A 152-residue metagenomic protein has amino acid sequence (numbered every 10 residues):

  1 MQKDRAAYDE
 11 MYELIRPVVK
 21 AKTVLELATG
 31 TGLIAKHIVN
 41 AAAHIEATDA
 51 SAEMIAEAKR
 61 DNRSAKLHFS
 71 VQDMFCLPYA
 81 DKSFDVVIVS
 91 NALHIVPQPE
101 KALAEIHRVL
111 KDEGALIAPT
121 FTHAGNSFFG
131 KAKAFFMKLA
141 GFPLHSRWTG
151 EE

Functional and structural regions predicted by a protein language model:
K3-K22: Conserved alpha-helix/loop element of class I SAM-dependent methyltransferases that forms part of the SAM/SAH-binding
I15, I38, I106: Class I S-adenosylmethionine-dependent transferase superfamily signal
L25-L27, T31-C76: Class I SAM-dependent methyltransferase SAM/SAH-binding core
I88: A conserved beta-strand element that flanks and buttresses the S-adenosyl-L-methionine
N91-A92: Short catalytic micro-motifs in class I SAM-dependent methyltransferases
E100-D112: A short glycine-rich, Lys/Arg-flanked "PGG" loop and its adjoining helix->strand segment in the class I
A115-L144: Conserved class I S-adenosyl-L-methionine
H145-E152: Short alpha-helix
